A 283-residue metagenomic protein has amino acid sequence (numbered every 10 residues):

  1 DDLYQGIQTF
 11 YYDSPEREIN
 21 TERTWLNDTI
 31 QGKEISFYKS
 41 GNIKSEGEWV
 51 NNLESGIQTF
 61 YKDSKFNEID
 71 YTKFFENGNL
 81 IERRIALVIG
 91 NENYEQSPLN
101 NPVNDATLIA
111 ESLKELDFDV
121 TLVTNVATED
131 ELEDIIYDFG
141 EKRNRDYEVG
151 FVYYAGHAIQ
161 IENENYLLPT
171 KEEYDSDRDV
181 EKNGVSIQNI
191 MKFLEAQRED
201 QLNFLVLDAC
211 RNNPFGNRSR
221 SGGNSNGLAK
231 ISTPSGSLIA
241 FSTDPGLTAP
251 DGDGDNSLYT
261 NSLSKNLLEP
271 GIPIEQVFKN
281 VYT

Functional and structural regions predicted by a protein language model:
D1-I81: Glycine/tyrosine- and acidic-biased, solvent-exposed loop/turn segments at the edges of beta-strands
R83-S97: Short glycine-rich His-centered loop
E92-E95, E173-D175, N212, P245-T248: A short, flexible beta-alpha/helix-coil linker loop
N93-T107, G252-D255: Glycine- and acidic-residue-enriched helix-capping/strand-helix junction motifs
P102, V123, N203-T283: Active-site-proximal C-terminal subdomain of hydrolase catalytic domains
A106-A110, V120: A generic structural signal for short, well-ordered alpha-helical segments in conserved domains
E115-T124: Short beta-strand elements in bilobed, periplasmic/extracellular small-molecule ligand-binding domains
V120, E129-A155, I159-R218, S257-Y259 (+2 more regions): Caspase-like (clan CD) cysteine peptidase catalytic core
